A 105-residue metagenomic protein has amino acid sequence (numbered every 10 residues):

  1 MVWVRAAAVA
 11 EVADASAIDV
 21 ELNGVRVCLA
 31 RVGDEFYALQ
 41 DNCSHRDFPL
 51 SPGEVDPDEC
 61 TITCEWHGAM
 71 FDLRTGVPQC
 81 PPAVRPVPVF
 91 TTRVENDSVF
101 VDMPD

Functional and structural regions predicted by a protein language model:
M1-T61, D72-L73, V77, P86-D105: N-terminal pre-ligand scaffold of iron-sulfur
H67-M70: Detector for the c-type heme attachment site
